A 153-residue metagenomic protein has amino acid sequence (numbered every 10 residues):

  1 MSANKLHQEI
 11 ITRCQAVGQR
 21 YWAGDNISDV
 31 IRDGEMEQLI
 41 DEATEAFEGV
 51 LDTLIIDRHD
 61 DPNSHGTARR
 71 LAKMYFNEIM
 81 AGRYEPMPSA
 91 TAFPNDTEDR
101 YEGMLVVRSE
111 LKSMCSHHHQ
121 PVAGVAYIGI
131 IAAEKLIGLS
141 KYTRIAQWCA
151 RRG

Functional and structural regions predicted by a protein language model:
S2-V122: Active-site loop/lid in soluble adenylation, ligation, and acyl-transfer enzymes
D57, S116-G153: Histidine-centered catalytic/metal-coordination loop motif
